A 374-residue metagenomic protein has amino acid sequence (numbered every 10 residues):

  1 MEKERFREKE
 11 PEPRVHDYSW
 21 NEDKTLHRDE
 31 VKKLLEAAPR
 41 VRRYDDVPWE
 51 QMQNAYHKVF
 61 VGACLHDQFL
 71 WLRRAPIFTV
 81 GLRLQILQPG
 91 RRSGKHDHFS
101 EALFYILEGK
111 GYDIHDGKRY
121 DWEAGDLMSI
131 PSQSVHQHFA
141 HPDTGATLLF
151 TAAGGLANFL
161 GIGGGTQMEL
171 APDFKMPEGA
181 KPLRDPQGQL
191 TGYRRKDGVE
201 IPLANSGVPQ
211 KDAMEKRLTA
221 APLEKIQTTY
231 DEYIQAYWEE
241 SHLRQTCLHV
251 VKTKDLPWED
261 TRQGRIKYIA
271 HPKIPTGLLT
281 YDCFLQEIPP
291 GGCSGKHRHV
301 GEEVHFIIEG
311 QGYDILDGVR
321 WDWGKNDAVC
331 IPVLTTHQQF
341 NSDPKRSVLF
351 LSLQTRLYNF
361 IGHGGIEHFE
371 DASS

Functional and structural regions predicted by a protein language model:
E2-F78, K175-L279, G365-S374: A short, N-terminal "cap"/entry segment at the start of jelly-roll beta-barrel domains of the cupin/DSBH fold
C64-Q68, L82-D97, R265-H271, D282-H299 (+1 more regions): Conserved short histidine dyad/triad with adjacent acidic residue
P76, E123, S132-F159, G163 (+3 more regions): Ligand-binding loop in jelly-roll beta-barrel domains
V80-L87, L103-L107, W122, L127-I130 (+8 more regions): Short, structured motif recognition centered on aromatic/hydrophobic residues
R92-A124, S134, C293, H297-K325 (+1 more regions): A short beta-strand-loop-beta hairpin characteristic of the jelly-roll/cupin
H115, L160-G161, L316, G362: Intrinsically disordered, low-complexity regions enriched in proline, serine, glycine and charged residues
R119, L127, Q167-F174, R320 (+3 more regions): Short amphipathic alpha-helical linker/capping segments at the junctions of internal repeats and modular domains
G155-G179, H363-E370: A hydrophobic/aromatic-rich effector-binding and dimerization subdomain of bacterial HTH-type transcriptional regulators
